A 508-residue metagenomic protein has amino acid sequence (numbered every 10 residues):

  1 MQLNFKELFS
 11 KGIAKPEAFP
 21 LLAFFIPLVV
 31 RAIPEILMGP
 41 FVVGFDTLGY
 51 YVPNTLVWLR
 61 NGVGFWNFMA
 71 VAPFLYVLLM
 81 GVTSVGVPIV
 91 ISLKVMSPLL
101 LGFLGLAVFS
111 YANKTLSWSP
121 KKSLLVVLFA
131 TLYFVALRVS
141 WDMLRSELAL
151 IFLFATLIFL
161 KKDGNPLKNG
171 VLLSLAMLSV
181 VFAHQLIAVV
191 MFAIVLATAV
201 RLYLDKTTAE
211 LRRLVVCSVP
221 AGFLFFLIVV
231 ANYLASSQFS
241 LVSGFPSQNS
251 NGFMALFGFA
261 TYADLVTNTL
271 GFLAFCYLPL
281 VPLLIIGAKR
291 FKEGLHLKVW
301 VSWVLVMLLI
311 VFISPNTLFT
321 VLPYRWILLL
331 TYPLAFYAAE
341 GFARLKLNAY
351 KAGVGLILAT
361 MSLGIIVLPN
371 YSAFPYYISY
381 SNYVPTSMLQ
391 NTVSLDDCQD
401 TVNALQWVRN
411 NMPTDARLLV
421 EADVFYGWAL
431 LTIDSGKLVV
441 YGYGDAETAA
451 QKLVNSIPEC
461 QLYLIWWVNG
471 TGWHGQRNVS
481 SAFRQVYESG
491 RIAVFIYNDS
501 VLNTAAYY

Functional and structural regions predicted by a protein language model:
M1-P385, A416, V420-A422, C460-L462 (+1 more regions): Membrane-embedded transmembrane-helix bundle of lipid-linked glycan/lipid transferases
N54, V77, L172, D400-W407 (+1 more regions): Well-ordered alpha-helical segments embedded in enzymatic catalytic cores
L144, V195-L196, T432-G436, N478-S480: Short, glycine/charged-enriched secondary-structure capping and boundary segments
L280-L283, I310, V402, D445-A449 (+1 more regions): Short amphipathic alpha-helical surface micro-motifs
L363-G364, L368-T386, N391-E447, C460-G470 (+1 more regions): Short periplasmic/luminal acceptor-recognition loop of GT-C membrane glycosyltransferases, typified by
W428-I433, A446-N503, Y508: Periplasmic/luminal catalytic loop of GT-C fold multi-pass membrane glycosyltransferases that transfer sugars from
